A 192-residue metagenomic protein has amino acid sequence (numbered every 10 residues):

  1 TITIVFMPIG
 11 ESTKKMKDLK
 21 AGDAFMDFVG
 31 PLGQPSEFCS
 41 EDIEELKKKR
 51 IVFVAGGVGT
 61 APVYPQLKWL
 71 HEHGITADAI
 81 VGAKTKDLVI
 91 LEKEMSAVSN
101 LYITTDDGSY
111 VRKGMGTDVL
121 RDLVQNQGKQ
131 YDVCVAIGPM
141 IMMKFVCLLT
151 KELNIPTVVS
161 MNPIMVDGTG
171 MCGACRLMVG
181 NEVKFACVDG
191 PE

Functional and structural regions predicted by a protein language model:
T1-D23: Ferredoxin-reductase
F25, L32, R50-V52, G57 (+1 more regions): Extended interfacial segments that mediate partner engagement and assembly in macromolecular machines
D27-F28, L177: A generic structural signal for residues embedded in beta-strands
G30-P31, G180: Short, surface-exposed secondary-structure boundary micro-motifs
L32-I43, C187: Short, Lys/Arg- and Gly-enriched loop/turn segments at beta-strand edges
R50-V52, D78, V133: Structural motif
T60-Q66, M142-F145: Short glycine/serine/threonine-rich phosphate/pyrophosphate-binding segments that cradle anionic phosphate groups
I80, K84-E192: Reductase modules of NAD(P)H-dependent flavoproteins
